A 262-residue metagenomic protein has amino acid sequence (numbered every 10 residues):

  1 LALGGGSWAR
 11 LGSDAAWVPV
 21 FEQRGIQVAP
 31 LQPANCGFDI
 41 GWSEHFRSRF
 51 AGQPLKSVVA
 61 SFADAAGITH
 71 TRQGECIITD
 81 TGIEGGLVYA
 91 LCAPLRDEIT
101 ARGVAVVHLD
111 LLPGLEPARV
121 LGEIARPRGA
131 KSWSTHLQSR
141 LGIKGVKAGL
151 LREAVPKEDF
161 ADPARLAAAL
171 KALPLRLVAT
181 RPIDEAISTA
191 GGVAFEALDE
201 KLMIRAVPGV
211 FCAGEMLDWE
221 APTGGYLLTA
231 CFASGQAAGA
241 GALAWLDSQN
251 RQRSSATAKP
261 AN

Functional and structural regions predicted by a protein language model:
L1-E44: Glycine-rich loop(s) and the adjacent beta-strand/alpha-helix scaffold that form part
A2, W8, V59-A213, P222-G224 (+1 more regions): Residue-level recognition of phosphate/Mg2+-coordinating polar/acidic sites in nucleotide-handling active sites
S7-V20, R24, W219-Q249: A conserved FAD-binding loop/helix module that cradles the flavin
L31, R72-G74, G235, G239: Glycine-centered structural positions embedded in regular secondary structure
C36-W42, R47-S48, F232-S234, A238-G241: Structured adenosyl-cofactor binding patch, chiefly the S-adenosyl-L-methionine
I40-A66: Extended, Lys/Arg-enriched charged tracts that mediate electrostatic binding to polyanionic substrates
M216: Residues forming anionic-ligand binding surfaces in small-molecule and nucleic-acid pockets of primarily soluble enzymes
S255-P260: Short, intrinsically disordered C-terminal tails of secreted or membrane-associated proteins
